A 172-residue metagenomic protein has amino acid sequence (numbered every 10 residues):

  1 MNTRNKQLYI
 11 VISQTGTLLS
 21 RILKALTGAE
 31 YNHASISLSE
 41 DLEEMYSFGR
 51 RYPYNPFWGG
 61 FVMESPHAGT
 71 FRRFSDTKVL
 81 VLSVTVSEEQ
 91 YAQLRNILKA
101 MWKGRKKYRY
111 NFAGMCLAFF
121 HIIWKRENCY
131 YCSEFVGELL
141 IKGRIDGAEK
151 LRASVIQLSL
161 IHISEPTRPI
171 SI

Functional and structural regions predicted by a protein language model:
M1-R4: Beta-lactamase-like hydrolase cores
K6-L8: Extreme N-terminal starter segment of soluble prokaryotic enzymes
S13-S83, M115-I123: Glycine-rich catalytic cores of cysteine/serine-nucleophile enzymes that process amide/ester linkages in cell-envelope
L19-L26, F74-A153: Active-site nucleophile-His-acid catalytic modules used for acyl/amide transfer and hydrolysis across diverse enzymes
I161-I172: Single conserved hydrophobic/aromatic residue that forms the stacking wall/gate of nucleotide- or nucleobase-binding
